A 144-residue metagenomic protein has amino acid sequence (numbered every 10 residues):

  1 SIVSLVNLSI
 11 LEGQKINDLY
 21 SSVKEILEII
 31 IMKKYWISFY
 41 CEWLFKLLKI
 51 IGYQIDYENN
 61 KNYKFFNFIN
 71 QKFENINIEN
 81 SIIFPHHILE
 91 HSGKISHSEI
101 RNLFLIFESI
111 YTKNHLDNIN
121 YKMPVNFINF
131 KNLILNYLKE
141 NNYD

Functional and structural regions predicted by a protein language model:
S1-D144: Non-catalytic alpha-helical scaffolds and adjoining flexible linkers that form interface surfaces for assembly
